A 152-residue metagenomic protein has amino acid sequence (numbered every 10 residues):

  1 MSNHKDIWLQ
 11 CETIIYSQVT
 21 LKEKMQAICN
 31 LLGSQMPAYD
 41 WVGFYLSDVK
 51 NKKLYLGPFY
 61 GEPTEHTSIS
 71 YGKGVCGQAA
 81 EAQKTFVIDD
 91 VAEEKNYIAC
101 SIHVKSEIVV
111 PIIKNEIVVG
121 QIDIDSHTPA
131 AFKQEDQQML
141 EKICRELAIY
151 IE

Functional and structural regions predicted by a protein language model:
M1-P63: Intrinsically disordered, low-complexity terminal regulatory regions
E12, S126-E152: Juxtadomain coupling helices with adjacent low-complexity linkers
M36, A99-V104: Short loop/turn motifs at secondary-structure junctions and domain boundaries
W41, V109, Q121: Short hydrophobic/aromatic beta-strand element in the GNAT-like acyltransferase core that lines or flanks the acyl-donor
S47-K53, G57-A99: Regulatory sensory and allosteric helical modules in signal-transduction proteins and certain transcription factors
S106-I113: A short, aliphatic-rich beta-strand micro-motif
I113-S126: Sensory-domain boundary capping and coupling elements
